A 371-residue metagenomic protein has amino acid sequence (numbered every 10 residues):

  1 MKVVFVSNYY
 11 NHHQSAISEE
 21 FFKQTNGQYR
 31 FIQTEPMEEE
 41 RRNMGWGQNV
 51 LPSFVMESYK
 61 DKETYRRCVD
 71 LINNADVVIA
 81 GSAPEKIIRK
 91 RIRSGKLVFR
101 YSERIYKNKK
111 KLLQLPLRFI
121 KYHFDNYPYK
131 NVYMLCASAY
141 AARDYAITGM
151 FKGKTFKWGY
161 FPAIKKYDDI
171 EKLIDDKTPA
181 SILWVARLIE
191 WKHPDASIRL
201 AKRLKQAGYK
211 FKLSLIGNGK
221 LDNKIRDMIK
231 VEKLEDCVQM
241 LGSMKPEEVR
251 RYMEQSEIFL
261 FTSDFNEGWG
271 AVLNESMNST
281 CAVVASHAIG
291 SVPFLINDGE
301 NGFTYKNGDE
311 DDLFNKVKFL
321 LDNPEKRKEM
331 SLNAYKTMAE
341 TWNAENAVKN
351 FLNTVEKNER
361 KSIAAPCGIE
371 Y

Functional and structural regions predicted by a protein language model:
H13-A16, A180, R187-R203, Y209 (+2 more regions): A conserved mid-protein helix/loop that constitutes part of the nucleotide-sugar donor-binding site
F54, R226-M244: Nucleotide-activated donor-binding/catalytic signature segment of Leloir-type glycosyltransferases, i.e., the conserved
D125, Y129-W184: Donor nucleotide-sugar binding/catalytic pocket of nucleotide-sugar-dependent glycosyltransferases
C237, D312, F319, K326-T341 (+2 more regions): A short, well-ordered alpha-helix in the C-terminal region of glycosyltransferases
S243-M244, R251-S256: Short alpha-helical donor nucleotide-sugar binding micro-motif in glycosyltransferases
E254-G268, C281: Acidic donor-binding loop of glycosyltransferase active sites
A282-S286: Short hydrophobic beta-strand element within catalytic cores of glycosyltransferases and related nucleotide-activated
H287-G299, F303-T304: Short acidic/histidine- and often glycine-rich active-site loop of Leloir-type glycosyltransferases that engages
